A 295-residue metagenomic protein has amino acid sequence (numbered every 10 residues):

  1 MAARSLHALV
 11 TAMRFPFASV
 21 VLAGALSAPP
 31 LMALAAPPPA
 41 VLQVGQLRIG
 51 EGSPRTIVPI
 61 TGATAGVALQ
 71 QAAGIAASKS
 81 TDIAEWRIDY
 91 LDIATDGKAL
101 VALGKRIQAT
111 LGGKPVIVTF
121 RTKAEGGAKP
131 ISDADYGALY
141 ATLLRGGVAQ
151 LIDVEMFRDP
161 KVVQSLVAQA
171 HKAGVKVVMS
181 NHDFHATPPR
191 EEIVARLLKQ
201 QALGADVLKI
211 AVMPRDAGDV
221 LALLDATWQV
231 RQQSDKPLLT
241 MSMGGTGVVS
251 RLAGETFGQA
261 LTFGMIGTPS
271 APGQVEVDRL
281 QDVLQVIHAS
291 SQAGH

Functional and structural regions predicted by a protein language model:
M1-M13: N-terminal secretory signal peptides that target proteins for export/translocation
T11, A18-L22, L26, P30: Hydrophobic helical h-region of N-terminal Sec-dependent signal peptides in bacterial secretory/periplasmic proteins
L34-T61: N-terminal amphipathic alpha-helix/helix-capping segment at the start of soluble metabolic enzymes
P38, I60-I75, I83, Y90-S165 (+1 more regions): Active-site beta->alpha loop and helix N-cap motifs at the rims of alpha/beta catalytic domains
G52-T56, S80-D82, G112-V116, V148-Q150 (+4 more regions): Short, well-ordered coil/turn segments that N-cap beta-strands
T56-P59, A84-E85, Y90, L151-V154 (+2 more regions): Short catalytic-loop micro-motif centered on adjacent basic/acidic residues
A76-A77, L144-R145, Q201, E255: Non-catalytic positions within long, well-ordered alpha-helices that form the structural scaffold/packing of enzyme
M156-G294: Catalytic alpha/beta core domains of metabolic enzymes, predominantly
